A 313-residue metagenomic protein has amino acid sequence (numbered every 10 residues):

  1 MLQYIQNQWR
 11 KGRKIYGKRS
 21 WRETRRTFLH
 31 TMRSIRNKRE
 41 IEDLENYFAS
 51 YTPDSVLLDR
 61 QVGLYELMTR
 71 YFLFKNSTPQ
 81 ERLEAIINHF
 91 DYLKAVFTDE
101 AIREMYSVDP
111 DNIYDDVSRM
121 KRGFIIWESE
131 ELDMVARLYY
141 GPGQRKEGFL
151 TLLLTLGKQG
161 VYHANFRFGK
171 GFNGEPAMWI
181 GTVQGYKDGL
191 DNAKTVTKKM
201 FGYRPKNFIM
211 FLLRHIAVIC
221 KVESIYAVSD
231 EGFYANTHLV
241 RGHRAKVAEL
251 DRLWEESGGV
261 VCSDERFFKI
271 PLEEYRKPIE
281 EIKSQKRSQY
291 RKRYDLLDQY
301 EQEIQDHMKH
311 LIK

Functional and structural regions predicted by a protein language model:
M1-D133, R137-F149, G157-V161, G171-N173 (+3 more regions): Terminal substrate-recognition subdomain of acyl/acetyltransferases
V161-F168, W179: Conserved beta-strand in the GNAT
R167, K194-T195: "Short basic amphipathic alpha-helical interaction patches in structured regions
G174, Y203-N207, R244: Alpha-helix initiation and capping sites
A177-A193: Short acidic, glycine/tyrosine-flanked loop/strand segments centered on an H-E-D-like triad
G181, P205, A227-D230: Short His-Asn-centered micro-motif
T195-R214: Conserved acetyl-CoA-binding loop-helix of GNAT-fold acetyltransferases
